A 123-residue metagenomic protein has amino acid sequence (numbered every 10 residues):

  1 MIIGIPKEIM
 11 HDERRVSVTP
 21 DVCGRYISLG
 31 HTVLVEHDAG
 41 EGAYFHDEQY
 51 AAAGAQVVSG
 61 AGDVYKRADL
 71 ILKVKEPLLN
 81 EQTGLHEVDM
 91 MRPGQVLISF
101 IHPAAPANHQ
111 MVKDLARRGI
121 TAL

Functional and structural regions predicted by a protein language model:
I2-D114, R118-I120: An N-terminal-biased, well-structured beta-alpha scaffold segment characteristic of Rossmann-like dinucleotide-binding
